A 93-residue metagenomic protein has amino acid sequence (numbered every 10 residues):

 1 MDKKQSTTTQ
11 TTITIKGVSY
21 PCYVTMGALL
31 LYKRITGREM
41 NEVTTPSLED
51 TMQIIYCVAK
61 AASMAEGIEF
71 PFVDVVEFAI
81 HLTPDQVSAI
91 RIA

Functional and structural regions predicted by a protein language model:
M1-S19, L30-E49, S63-A93: Charged interaction scaffolds used for protein-protein
T25: Residue-level signal for threonine
D50-A61: Short, hydrophobic/amphipathic alpha-helical patches that form generic packing surfaces within helical domains
